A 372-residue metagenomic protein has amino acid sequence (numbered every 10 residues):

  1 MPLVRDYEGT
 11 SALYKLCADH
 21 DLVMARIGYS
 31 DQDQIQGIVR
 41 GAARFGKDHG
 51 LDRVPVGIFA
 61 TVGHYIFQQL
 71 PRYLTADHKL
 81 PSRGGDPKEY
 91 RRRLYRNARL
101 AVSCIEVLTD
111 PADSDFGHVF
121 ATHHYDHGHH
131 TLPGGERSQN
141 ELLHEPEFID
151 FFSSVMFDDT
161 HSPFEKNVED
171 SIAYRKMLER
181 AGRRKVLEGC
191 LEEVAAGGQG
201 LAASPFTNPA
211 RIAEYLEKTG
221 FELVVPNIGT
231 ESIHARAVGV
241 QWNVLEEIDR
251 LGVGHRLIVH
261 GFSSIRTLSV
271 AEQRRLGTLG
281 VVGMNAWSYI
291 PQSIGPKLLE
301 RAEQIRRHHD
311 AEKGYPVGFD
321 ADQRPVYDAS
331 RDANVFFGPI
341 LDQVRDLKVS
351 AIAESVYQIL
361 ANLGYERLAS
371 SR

Functional and structural regions predicted by a protein language model:
M1-A25: Generic N-terminal amphipathic, Lys/Arg-enriched alpha-helix
E8-C17, Q32-G57, T61-I66, L70-R91 (+4 more regions): Alpha/beta enzyme core
R26-I27, Y125, F157, G189 (+3 more regions): Conserved beta-strand positions
R26-Y29, G63, H123-H130, H255-R266: Histidine-centered catalytic micro-motifs
I27-G28, L201-S204, H234-A237, V259-I265 (+1 more regions): Glycine- and other small-residue-rich loops at beta-strand/loop junctions that grip anionic moieties
N97-A101: Phosphate-binding loop/pocket of nucleotide- and phosphate-handling active sites
S162-P163, I265, I290-G295: Short gly/pro/ser/thr-enriched loop/turn and capping motifs at secondary-structure boundaries
G277-R372: C-terminal alpha-helical cap/extension of soluble enzyme domains
